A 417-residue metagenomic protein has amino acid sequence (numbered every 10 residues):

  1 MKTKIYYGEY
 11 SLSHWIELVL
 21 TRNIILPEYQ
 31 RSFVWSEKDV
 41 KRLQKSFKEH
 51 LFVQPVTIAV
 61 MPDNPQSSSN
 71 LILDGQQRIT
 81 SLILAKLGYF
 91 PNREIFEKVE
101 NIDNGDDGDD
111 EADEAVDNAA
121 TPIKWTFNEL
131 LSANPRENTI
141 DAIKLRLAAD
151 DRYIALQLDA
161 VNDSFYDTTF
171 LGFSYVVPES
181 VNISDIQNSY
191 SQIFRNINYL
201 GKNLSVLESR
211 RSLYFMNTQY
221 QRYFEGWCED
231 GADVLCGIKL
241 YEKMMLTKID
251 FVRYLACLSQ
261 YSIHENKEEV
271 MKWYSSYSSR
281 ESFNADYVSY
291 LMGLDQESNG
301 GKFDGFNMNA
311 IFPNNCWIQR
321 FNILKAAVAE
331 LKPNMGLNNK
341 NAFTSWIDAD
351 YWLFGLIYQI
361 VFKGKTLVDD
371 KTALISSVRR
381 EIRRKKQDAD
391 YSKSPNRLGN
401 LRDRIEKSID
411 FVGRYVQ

Functional and structural regions predicted by a protein language model:
K2-H14, P27-S32, R42-H264: Basic- and aromatic-enriched surface patches that contact anionic nucleotides/nucleic acids
V19-L20, F52, Q77, F170 (+2 more regions): Solvent-exposed aromatic/hydrophobic patches embedded in short alpha-helical segments
L20-E28: A short, surface-exposed helix-loop junction/capping segment
G226-G231, R280, N284, A349 (+1 more regions): Polar helix-capping/helix-linker motif
E242-E330: Long, well-ordered mid-to-C-terminal structural blocks that present hydrophobic/aromatic surfaces
S289-Q417: A cross-family structural signal marking well-folded subdomains
